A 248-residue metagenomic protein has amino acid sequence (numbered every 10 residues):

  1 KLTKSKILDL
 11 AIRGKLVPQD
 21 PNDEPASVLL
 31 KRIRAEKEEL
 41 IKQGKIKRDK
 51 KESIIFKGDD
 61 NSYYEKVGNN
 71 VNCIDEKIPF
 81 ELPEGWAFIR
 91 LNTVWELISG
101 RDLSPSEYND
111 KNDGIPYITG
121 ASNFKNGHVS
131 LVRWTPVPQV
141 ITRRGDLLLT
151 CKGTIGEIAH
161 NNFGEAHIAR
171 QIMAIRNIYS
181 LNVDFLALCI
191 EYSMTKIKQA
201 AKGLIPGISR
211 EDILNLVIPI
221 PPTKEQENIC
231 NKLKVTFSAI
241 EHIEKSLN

Functional and structural regions predicted by a protein language model:
K1, K6, K15, C73-R101 (+3 more regions): Non-catalytic DNA-recognition/assembly elements of restriction-modification systems
K1-D75: Extended, domain-scale alpha-helical bundle/helix-rich regions
V71-K77, N92-E107, G114-R144, A169: Sequence-specific dsDNA recognition surfaces
E84-T93, R176, S180-L188, Q199 (+1 more regions): Catalytic cores of nucleotide-enabled group-transfer and carboxylate-activating enzymes in metabolic and assembly-line
I89, D184, L188, G203 (+3 more regions): Feature representing long, continuous alpha-helical segments
L97-G100, E157, Y192-Q199, G203 (+1 more regions): Conserved helix-loop functional segments at active or binding sites
T119-A121, H128, V132-E191, S209: A short beta-sheet element
C151, A166-M173, T195, K202-T223: A short glycine-rich beta-alpha junction/loop motif
